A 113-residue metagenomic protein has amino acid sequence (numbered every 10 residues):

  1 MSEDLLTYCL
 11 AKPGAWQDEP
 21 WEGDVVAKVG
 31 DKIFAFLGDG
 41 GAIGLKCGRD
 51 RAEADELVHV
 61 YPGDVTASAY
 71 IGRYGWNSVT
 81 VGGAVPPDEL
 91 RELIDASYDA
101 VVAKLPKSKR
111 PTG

Functional and structural regions predicted by a protein language model:
M1-G113: Charge-dense, helix-prone N-terminal extensions
